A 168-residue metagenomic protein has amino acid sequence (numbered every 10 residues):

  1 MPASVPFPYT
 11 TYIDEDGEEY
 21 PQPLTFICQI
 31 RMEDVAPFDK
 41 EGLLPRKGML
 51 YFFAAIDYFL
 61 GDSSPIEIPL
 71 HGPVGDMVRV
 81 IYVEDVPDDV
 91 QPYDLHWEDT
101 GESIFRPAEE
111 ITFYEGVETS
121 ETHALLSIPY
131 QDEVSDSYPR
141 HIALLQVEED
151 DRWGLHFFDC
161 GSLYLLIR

Functional and structural regions predicted by a protein language model:
M1-R168: Preference for intrinsically disordered or flexible, low-complexity segments and adjacent hinge/connector residues
